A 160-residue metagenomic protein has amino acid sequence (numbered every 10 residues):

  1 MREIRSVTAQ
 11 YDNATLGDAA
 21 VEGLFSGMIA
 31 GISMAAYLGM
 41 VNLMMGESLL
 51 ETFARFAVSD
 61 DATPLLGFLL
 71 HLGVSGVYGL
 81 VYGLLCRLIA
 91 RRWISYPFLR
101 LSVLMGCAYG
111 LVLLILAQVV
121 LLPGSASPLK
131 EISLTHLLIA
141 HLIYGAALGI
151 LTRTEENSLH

Functional and structural regions predicted by a protein language model:
R2-H160: Juxtamembrane/disordered regions of integral membrane proteins
